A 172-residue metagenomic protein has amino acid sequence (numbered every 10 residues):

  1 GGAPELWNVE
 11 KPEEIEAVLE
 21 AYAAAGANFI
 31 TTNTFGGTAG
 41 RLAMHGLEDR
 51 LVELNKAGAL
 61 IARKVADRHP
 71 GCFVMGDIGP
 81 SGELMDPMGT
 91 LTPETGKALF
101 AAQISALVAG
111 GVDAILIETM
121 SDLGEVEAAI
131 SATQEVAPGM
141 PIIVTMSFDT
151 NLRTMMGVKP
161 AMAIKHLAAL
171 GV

Functional and structural regions predicted by a protein language model:
G1-V172: Domain-level signal for soluble alpha/beta catalytic cores
